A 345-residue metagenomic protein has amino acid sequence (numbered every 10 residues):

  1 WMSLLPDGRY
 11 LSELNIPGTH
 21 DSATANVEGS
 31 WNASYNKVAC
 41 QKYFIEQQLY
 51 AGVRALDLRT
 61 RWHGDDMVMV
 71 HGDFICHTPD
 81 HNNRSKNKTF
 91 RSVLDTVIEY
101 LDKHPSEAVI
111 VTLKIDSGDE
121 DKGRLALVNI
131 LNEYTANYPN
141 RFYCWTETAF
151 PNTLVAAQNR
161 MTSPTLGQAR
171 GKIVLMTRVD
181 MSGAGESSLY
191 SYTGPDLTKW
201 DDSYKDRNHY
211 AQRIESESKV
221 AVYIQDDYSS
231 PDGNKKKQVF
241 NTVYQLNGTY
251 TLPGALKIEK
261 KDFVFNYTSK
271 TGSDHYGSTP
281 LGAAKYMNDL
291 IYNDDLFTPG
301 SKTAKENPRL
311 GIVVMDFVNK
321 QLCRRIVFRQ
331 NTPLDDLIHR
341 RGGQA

Functional and structural regions predicted by a protein language model:
W1-A55, W62-K103, E107-A108, N152 (+2 more regions): Long, acidic (Asp/Glu-rich), low-complexity accessory segments flanking structured domains
N32-A33, N82, D121-A126, E186-S187: Short, flexible/disordered intra-domain loops and linkers
N83, N132-A149: Acidic, His- and aromatic-enriched active-site or binding-groove loops in soluble protein domains that engage sugars
P105-D119: Active-site groove signature of glycoside hydrolases
V111, L175, V313: A residue-level signal for conserved active-site and pocket-lining positions in enzyme catalytic cores
L125-Y134, E186-D196, R324-T332: Short, aromatic/basic amphipathic alpha-helical patches
Y143-T303: Surface-exposed substrate-engagement region within the catalytic domains of secreted or surface-exposed extracellular
